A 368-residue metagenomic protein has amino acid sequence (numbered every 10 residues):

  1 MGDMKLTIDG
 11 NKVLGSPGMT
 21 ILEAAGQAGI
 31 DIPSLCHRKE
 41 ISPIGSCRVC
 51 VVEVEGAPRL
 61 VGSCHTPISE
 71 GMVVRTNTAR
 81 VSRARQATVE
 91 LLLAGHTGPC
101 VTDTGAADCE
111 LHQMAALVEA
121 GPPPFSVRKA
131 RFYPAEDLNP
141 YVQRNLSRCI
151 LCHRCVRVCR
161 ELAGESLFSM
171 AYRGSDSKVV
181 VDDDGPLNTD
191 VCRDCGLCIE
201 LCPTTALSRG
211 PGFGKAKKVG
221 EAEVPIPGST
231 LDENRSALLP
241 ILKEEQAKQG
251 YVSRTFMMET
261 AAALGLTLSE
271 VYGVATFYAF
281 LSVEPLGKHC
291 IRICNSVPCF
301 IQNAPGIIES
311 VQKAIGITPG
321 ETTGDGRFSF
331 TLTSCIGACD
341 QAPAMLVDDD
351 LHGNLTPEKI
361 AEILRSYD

Functional and structural regions predicted by a protein language model:
M1-N11: Eukaryote-biased recognition of intrinsically disordered, low-complexity regulatory segments
I8, V54-G56, V347: Structural motif
V13-E70: N-terminal cofactor/phosphate-binding cores enriched in small/glycine residues, especially glycine-rich loops such as
D31-R38, S42, R209, S282-E284 (+1 more regions): Active-site phosphate-binding and catalytic loops of NTP-dependent enzymes
R48, A57-V191, E200, T205-G220 (+3 more regions): Fe-S ferredoxin-like electron-transfer domains and their immediately adjacent linker/connector regions across
K218-P240, E244: Cofactor-/ligand-binding subdomain signature composed of acidic, glycine-rich, tryptophan-containing flexible loops
G250-T331: Small-residue-enriched alpha-helical segments and adjacent helix-cap loops that form tight helix-helix packing
P343-D349: A short, hydrophobic beta-strand/beta-hairpin element that forms part of a small beta-sheet core
